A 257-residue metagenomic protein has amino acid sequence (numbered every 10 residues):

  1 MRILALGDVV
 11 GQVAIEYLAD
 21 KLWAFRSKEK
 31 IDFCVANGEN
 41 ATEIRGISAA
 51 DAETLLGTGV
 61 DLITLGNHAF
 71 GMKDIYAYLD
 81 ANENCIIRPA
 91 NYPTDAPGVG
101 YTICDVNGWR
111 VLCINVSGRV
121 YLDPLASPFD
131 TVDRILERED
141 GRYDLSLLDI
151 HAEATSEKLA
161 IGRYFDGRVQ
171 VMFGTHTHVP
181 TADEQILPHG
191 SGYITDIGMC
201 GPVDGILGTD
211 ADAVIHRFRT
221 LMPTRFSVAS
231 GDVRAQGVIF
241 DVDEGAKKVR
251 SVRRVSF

Functional and structural regions predicted by a protein language model:
M1-F257: Acidic, metal/ion-coordinating pockets
